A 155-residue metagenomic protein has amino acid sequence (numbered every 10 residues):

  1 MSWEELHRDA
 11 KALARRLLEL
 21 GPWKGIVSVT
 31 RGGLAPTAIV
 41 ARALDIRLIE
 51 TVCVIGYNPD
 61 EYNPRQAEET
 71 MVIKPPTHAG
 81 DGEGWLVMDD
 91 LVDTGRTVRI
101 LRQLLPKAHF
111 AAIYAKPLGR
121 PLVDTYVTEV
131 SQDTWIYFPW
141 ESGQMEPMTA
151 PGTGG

Functional and structural regions predicted by a protein language model:
M1-G155: PRPP-associated nucleotide enzymes
